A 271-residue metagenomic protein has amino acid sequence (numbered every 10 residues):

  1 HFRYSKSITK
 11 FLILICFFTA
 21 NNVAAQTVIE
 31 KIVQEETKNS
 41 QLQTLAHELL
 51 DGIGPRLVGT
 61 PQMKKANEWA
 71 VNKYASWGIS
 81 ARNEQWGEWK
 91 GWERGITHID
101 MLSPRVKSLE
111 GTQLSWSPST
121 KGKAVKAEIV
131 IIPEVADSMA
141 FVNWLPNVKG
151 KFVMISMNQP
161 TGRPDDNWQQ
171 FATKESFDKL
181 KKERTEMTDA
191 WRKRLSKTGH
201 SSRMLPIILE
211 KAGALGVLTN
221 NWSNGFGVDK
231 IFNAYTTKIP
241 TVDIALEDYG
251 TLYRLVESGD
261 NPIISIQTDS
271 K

Functional and structural regions predicted by a protein language model:
H1-T27: Bacterial Sec-dependent N-terminal signal peptides
T27-T60, I96, N224-N233: N-terminal capping segment at the start of a domain
T27-V28, E110, L114-V142, I231-K271: Soluble metallo-hydrolase cores and metallopeptidase-like ectodomains found primarily in the secretory/periplasmic
I29-E30, L42-L50, G54, K64-V71 (+5 more regions): Extracytoplasmic/secreted envelope proteins and their assembly/folding machinery, especially bacterial periplasmic
T37, W89, S119, N143-V148 (+2 more regions): Mature extracellular/periplasmic domains of secretome proteins
H47, D51-T185: Noncatalytic luminal/extracellular "stalk/propeptide" segments of secretory-pathway proteins
V153, P160, D189, K197 (+2 more regions): Loop-rich non-cytosolic ectodomains and luminal regions
D178-T198: A gly/proline- and charged-residue-enriched helix-loop-helix capping module
